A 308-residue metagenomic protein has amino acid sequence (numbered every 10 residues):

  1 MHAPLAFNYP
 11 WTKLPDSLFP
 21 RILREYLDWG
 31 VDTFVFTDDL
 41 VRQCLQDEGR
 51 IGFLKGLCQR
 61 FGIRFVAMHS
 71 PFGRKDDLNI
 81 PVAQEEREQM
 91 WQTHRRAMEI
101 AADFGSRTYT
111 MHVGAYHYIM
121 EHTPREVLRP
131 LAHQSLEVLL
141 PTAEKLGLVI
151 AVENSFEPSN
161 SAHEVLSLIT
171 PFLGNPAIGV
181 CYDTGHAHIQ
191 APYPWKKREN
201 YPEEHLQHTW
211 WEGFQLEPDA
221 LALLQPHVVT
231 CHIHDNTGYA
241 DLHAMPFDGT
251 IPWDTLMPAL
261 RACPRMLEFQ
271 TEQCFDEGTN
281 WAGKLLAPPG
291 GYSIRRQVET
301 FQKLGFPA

Functional and structural regions predicted by a protein language model:
M1-A102, S106, E137, G179 (+3 more regions): N-terminal pre-domain/capping segments
M1-L5, D16-W29, A162-A308: Histidine-acidic metal/acid-base catalytic patches
N8-T12, T37-V41, S70-G73, G114-Y116 (+5 more regions): Active-site beta-loop-alpha junctions enriched in small/polar residues
N8-W11, N79, E121, N154 (+2 more regions): Generic anion/oxyanion-binding catalytic loop in active/binding sites
R21, Q59-R60, N79-Y182, I189 (+1 more regions): Active-site acidic/histidine proton-transfer and metal-coordination neighborhood in alpha/beta enzyme cores
F34-V35, V66-M68, Y109-T110, I150 (+2 more regions): Hydrophobic residues within beta-strands of alpha/beta enzymes
L45-Q46, D77-L78, M120-E121, S161-H163 (+2 more regions): Short Asp/Glu-rich motifs
D47-F53, R87, W91-H94, R125-L136 (+3 more regions): Charged helix-capping and loop-helix junction motifs
